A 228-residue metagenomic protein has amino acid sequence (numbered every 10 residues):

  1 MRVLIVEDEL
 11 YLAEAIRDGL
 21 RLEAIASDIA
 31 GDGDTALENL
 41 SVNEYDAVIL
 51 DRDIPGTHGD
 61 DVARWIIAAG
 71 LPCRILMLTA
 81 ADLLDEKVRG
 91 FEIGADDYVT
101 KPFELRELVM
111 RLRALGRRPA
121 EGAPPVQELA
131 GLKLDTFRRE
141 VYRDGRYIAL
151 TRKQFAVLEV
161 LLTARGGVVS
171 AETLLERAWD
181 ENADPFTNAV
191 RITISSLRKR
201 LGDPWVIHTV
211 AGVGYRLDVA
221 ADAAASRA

Functional and structural regions predicted by a protein language model:
M1-P119: N-terminal/domain-start alpha-helical segments
R2, R113-G167, E172, A223 (+1 more regions): Short, Lys/Arg-enriched segments at the junction into DNA-binding effector domains of transcriptional regulators
E23, L71, A123, R165 (+1 more regions): Residues at helix C-cap/C′ positions in short coil/turn segments immediately following an alpha-helix
A26, R74, V126, Y147 (+2 more regions): Residues at or immediately flanking beta-strands
S41, I93, R113, R117-A120 (+4 more regions): A generic structural signal for secondary-structure junctions that act as hinges or helix/strand caps at the edges
D96, V213-G214: Short acidic-rich active-site patches of cyclic nucleotide enzymes
E140, G145-W205, A211-V213, V219: Positively charged, aromatic-enriched patches within helix-turn-helix-type DNA-binding elements, predominantly
